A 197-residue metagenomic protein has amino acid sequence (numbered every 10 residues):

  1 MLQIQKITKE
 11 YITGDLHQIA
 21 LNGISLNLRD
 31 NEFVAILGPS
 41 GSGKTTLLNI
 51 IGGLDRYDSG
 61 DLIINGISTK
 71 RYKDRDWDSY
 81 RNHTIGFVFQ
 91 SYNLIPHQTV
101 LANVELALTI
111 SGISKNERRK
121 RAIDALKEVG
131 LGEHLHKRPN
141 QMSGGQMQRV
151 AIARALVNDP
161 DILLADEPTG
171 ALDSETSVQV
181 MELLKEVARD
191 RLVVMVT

Functional and structural regions predicted by a protein language model:
L2-T197: ABC family nucleotide-binding domain
